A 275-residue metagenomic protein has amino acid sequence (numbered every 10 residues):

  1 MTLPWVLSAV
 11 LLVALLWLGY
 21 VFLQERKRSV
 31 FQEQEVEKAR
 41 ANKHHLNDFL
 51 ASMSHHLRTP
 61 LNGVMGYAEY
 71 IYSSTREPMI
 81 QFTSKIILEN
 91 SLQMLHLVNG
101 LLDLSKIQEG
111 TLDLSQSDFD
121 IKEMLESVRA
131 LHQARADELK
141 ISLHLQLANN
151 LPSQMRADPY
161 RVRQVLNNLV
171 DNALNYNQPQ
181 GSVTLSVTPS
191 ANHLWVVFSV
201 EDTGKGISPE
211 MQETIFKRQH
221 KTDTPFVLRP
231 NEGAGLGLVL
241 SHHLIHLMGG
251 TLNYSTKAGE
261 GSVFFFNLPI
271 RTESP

Functional and structural regions predicted by a protein language model:
F31-S73: Primarily the dimerization/phosphotransfer
E89-M94: Short alpha-helical segment of the dimerization/phosphotransfer core of two-component systems
S105-Q116: Helix-loop junction within the histidine kinase core
S115-D120, D137, S142-S153: Conserved catalytic submotifs in the C-terminal HATPase_c
I207-Q219: Short conserved segment of the HATPase_c
H220-E232: Glycine-rich ATP-lid/hinge loop adjacent to the conserved G-boxes
